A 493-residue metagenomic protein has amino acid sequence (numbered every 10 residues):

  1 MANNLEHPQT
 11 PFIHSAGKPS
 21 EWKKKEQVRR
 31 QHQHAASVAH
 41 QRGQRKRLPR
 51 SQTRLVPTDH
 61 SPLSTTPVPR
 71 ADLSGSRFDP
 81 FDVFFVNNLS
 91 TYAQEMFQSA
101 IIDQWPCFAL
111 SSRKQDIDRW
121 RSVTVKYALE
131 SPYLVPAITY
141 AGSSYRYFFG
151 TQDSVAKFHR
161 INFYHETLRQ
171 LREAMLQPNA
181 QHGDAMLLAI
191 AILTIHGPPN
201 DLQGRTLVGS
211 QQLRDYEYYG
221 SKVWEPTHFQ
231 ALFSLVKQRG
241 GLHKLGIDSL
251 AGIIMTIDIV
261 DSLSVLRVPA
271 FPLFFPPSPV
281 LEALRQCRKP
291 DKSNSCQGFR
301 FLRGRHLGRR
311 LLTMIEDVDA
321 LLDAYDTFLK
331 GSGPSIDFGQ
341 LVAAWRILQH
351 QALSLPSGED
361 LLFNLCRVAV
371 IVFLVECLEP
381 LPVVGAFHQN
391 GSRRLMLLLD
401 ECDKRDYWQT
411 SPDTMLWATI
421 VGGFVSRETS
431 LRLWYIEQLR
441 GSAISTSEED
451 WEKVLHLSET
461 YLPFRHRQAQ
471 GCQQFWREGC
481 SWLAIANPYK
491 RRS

Functional and structural regions predicted by a protein language model:
A2-R50, L168, M175-P178, D326-S493: Fungal-biased detection of long, low-complexity, Ser/Thr- and Lys/Arg-rich intrinsically disordered regions
G43-A189: Internal amphipathic alpha-helical repeat/solenoid segments
L63, P67-S99, Q104, A191 (+4 more regions): C-terminal region signature
S74-R77, F81-D116, Y219-R393: Central/C-terminal regulatory/activation regions of fungal transcription factors
S122-V123, P132-Y147, N162-R169, D184-D201 (+6 more regions): Contiguous, well-ordered alpha-helical segments that form the cores/surfaces of helical PPI scaffolds
Y127-L134, A156, N179-M186, S221 (+6 more regions): Helix-start/N-cap signature of alpha-helical segments
R146-I161, D201-V223, L378-R393, T429-G441: Acidic, serine/threonine/proline-rich low-complexity intrinsically disordered regions
